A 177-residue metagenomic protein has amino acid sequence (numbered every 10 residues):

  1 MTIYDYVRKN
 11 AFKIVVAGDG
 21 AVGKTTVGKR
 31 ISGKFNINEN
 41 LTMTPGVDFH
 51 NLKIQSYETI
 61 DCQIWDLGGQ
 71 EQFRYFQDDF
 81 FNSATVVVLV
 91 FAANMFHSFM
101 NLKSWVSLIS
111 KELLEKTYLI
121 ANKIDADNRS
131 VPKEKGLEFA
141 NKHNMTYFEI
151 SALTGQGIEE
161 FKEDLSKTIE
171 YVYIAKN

Functional and structural regions predicted by a protein language model:
M1-N177: TRAFAC-class small GTPase G-domain
